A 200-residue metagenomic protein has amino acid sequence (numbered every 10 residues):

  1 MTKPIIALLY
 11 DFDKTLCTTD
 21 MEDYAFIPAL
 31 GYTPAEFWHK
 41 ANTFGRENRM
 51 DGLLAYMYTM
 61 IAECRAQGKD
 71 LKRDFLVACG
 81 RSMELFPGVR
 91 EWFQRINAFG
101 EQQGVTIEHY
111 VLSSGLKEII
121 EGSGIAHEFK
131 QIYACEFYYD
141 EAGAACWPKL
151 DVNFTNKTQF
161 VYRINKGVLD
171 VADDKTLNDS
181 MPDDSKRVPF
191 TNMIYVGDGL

Functional and structural regions predicted by a protein language model:
T2-C146: Alpha-helical substrate-recognition element adjacent to the catalytic core
K149-F154: Long, low-complexity, charged/polar intrinsically disordered regions
N156-L200: Conserved Lys-Pro-Asp/Glu-containing loop-to-beta segment of HAD-superfamily phosphomonoesterases, centered on
